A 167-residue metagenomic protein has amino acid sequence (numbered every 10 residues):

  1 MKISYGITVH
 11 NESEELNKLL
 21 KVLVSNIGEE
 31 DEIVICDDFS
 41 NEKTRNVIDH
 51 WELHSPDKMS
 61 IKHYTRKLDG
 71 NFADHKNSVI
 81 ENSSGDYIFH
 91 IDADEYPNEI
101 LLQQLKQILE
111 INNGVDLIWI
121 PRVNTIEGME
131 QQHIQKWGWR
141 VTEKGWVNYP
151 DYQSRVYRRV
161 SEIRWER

Functional and structural regions predicted by a protein language model:
K2-S4, E32: Cell-envelope/extracellular polymer assembly enzymes that use nucleotide-activated donors
I7-V9, D37: Short beta-strand/turn micro-motifs composed of small residues that flank or help shape donor/cofactor-binding pockets
E12-S25: Short, well-formed alpha-helical segments that are part of the catalytic scaffolds of diverse glycosyltransferases
N17, E42-W51, I100: Acidic helix N-cap motif at the loop->helix transition within catalytic regions of sugar-transfer enzymes
V22, I33-I48, L68, D92: A conserved acidic beta->alpha catalytic loop
D38, K67-L68, G85, D92-E95 (+2 more regions): Short acidic donor-binding/metal-coordinating loop in glycosyltransferase active sites
R45-N82: Conserved donor nucleotide-binding strand/loop of the catalytic core
F72-I80, Y87, N98-R167: Catalytic-site signature of metal-activated, phosphate-bearing donor transferases, centered on the GT-A/GT-A-like
